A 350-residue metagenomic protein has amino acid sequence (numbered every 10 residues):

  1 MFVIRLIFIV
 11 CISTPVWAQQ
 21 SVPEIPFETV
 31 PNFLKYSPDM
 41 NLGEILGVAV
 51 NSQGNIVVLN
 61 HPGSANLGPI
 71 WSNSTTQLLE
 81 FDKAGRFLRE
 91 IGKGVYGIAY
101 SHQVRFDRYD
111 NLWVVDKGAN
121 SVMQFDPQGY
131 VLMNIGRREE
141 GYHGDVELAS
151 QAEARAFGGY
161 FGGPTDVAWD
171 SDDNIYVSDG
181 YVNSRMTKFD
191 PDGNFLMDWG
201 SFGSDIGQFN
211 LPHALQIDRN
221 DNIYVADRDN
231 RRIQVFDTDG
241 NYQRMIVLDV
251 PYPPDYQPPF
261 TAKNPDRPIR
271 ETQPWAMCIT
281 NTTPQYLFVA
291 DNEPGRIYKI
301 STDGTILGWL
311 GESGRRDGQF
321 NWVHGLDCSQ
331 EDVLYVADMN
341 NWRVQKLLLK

Functional and structural regions predicted by a protein language model:
M1-I9: Sec-dependent signal peptide recognition, specifically the positively charged N-region followed immediately by
I9-C11, Q151: Low-complexity, intrinsically disordered/propeptide-like segments
T14-A18: Sec/Tat signal peptide C-region and signal peptidase I cleavage site
Q19-K350: Eukaryotic scaffold repeat domains enriched in small/polar residues
